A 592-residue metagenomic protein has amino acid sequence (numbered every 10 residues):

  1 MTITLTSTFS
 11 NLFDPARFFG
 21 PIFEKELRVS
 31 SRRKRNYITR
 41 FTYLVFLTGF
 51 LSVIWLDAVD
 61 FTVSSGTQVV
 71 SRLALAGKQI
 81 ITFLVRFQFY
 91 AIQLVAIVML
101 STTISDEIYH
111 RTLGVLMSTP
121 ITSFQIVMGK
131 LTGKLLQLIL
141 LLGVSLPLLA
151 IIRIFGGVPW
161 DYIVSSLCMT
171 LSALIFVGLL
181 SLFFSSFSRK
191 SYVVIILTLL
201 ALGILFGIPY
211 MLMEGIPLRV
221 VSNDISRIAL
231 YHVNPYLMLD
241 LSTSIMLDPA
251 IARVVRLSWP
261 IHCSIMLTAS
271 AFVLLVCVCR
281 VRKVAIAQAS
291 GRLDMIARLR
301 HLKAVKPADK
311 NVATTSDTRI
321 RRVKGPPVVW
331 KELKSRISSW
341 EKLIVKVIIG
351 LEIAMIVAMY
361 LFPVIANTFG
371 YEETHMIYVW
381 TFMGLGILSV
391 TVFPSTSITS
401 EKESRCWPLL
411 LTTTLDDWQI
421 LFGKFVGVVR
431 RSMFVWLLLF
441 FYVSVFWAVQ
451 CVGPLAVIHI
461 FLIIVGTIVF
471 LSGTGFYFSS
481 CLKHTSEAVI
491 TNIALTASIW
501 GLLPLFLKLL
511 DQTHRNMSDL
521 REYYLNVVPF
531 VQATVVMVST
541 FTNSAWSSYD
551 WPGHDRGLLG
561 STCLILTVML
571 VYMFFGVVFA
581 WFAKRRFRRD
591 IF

Functional and structural regions predicted by a protein language model:
M1-Q93, T102, L141, P147-S400 (+1 more regions): Transmembrane alpha-helical segments and their membrane-interface loop/helix boundaries that make up the transmembrane
F23-L27, T103-L136, V328-L333, I398-R431: Helix-loop-helix units of permease transmembrane domains in multi-pass membrane transporters, especially ABC
